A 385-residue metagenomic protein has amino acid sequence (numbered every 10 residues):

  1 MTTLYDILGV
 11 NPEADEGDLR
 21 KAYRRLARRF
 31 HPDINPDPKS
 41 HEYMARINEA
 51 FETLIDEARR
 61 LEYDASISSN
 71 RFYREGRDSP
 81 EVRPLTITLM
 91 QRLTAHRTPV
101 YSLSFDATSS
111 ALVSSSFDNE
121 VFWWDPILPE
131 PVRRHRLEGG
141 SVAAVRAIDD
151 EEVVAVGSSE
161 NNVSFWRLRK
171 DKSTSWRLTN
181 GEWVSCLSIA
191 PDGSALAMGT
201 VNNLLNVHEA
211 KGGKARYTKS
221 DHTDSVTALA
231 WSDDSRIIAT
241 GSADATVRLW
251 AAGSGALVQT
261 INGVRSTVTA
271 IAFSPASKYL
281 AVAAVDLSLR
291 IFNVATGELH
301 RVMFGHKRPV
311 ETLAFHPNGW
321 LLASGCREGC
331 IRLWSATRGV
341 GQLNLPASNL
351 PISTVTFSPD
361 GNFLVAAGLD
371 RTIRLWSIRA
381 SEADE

Functional and structural regions predicted by a protein language model:
M1-I34, R46-A50, L54, R83-L89: N-terminal J-domain/J-like co-chaperone modules of DnaJ/Hsp40 proteins
T94-V100, R136-V142, L178-V184, S220-V226 (+3 more regions): WD40/WD-repeat beta-propeller blade N-cap
L103, V121-D125, V163-R167, L205-H208 (+4 more regions): WD40-repeat beta-propellers
A107-T108, D149-D150, P191-D192, D233-D234 (+3 more regions): Residue-level detector of Asp-centered blade-edge/turn motifs that repeat once per structural unit in beta-propeller
L112, V153-V154, L196, I238 (+3 more regions): Hydrophobic beta-strand positions that form the internal "hydrophobic ladder" of WD40/Gbeta-like beta-propeller blades
S115-D118, G157-E160, G199-N202, T240-D244 (+3 more regions): Conserved strand-to-loop turn within each blade of WD40 beta-propeller repeats
P126-P129, L168-D171, A210-G213, A252-S254 (+3 more regions): Short loop/turn segments that connect beta-strands within beta-propeller blades
